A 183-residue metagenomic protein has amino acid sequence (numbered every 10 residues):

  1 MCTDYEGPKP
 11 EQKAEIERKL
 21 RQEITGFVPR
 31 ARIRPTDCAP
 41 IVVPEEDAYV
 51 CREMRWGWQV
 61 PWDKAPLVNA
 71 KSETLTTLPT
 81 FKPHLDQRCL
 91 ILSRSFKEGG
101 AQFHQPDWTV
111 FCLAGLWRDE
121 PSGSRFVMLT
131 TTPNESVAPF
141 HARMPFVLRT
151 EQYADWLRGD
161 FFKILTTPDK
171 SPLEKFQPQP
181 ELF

Functional and structural regions predicted by a protein language model:
M1-F183: Short linear sequence motif anchored by a di-proline
